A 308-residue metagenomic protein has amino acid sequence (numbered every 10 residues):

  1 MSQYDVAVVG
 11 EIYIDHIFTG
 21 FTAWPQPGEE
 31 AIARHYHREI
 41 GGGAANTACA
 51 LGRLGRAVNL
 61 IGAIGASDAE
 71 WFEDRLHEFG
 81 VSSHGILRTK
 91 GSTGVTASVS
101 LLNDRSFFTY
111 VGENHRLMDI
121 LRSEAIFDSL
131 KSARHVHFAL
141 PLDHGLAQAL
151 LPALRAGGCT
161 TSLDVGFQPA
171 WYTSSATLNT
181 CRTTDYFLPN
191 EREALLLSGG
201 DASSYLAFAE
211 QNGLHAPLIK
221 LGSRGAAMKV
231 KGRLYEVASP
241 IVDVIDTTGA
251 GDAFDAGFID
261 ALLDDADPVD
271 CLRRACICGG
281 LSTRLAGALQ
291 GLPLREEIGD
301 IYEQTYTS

Functional and structural regions predicted by a protein language model:
M1-I61, A69-E73, V244: Glycine-rich phosphate/adenosyl-contacting loop at the front of the ribokinase-like
M1-V6, I32, A202-S308: Conserved phosphate-binding/catalytic region of the ribokinase-like
D5, R134-H135, Y186: Structural motif
V6, A57-V58, S83-H84, T161 (+1 more regions): Hydrophobic anchor at the start of a short beta-strand that flanks the dinucleotide cofactor-binding loop
I14, P27-A31, R53-H135, G299-S308: Conserved N-terminal subdomain of the carbohydrate kinase-like
L51, N190, G251: Short, conserved phosphate/pyrophosphate- and ester-handling motifs at nucleotide-, phospho-/glycolipid
L130-K131, L146-T161: Glycosyltransferases and closely related glycan-assembly transferases that use nucleotide-activated donors
R155-T160, F167-E236: Conserved phosphate/ATP/ADP-binding segment of small-molecule kinases
